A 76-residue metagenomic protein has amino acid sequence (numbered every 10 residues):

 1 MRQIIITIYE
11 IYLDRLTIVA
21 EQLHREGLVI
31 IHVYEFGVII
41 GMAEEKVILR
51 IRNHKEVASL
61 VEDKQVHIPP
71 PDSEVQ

Functional and structural regions predicted by a protein language model:
M1-E10: Short glycine-/aliphatic-rich beta-strand segments at the starts of folded cytosolic domains
Y9-Y12, Y34: Sequence-level detector for tyrosine residue identity
Y12-V19, K46-I51: Short, conserved charged micro-motifs
R25-I31: Short secondary-structure junctions
H32-Q76: Autoinhibitory propeptides
